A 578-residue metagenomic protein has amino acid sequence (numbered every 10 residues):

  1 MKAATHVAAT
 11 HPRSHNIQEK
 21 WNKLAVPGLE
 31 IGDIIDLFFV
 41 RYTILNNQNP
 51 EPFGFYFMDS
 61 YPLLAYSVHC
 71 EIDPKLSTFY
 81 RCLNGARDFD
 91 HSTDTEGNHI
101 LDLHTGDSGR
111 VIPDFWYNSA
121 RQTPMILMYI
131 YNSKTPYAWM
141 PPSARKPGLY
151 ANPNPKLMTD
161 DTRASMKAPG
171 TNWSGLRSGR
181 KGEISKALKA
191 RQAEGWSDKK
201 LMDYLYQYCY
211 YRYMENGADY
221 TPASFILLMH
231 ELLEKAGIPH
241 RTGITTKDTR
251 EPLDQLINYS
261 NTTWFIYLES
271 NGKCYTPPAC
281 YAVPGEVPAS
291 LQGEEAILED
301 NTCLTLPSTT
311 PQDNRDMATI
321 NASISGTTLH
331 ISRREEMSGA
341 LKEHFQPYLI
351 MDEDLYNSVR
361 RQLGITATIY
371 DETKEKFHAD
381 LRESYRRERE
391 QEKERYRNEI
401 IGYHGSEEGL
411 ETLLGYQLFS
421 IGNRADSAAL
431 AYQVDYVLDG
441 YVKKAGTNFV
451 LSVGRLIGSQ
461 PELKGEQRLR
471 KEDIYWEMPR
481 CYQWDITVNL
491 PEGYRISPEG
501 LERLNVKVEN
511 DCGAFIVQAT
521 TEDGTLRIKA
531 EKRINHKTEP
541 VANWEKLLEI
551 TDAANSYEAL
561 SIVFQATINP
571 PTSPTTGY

Functional and structural regions predicted by a protein language model:
M1-Y56, G85-M128, K134-T135, R382-N448: A surface-exposed beta-strand-loop module
H15-Q18, Q48, D300-D316, R395-F419 (+1 more regions): Edge strands and adjacent loops of beta-rich recognition modules
E19, E30, L63, E96 (+2 more regions): Short, solvent-exposed loop/turn segments at the edges of secondary structure
L29, P62, S178, G182 (+7 more regions): Conserved structured core elements
T43-L45, P52, M58-D59, H69-Y213 (+3 more regions): Secretory-pathway-linked proteins and extracytosolic
Q207-R212, A223-T305: Hydrophobic/aromatic-rich core segments of domains that either
N301-A425, Y432-V434: Long hydrophobic segments that form regular secondary structure
S427-Y441, D473-I496: C-terminal substrate/ligand-recognition segments
